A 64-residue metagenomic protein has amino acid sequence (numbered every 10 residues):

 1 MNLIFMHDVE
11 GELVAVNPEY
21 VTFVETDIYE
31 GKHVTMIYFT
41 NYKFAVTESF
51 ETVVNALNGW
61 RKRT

Functional and structural regions predicted by a protein language model:
N2-V14, E19-T64: Acidic, Ser/Thr- and proline-rich intrinsically disordered linker/docking segments of eukaryotic scaffolds
